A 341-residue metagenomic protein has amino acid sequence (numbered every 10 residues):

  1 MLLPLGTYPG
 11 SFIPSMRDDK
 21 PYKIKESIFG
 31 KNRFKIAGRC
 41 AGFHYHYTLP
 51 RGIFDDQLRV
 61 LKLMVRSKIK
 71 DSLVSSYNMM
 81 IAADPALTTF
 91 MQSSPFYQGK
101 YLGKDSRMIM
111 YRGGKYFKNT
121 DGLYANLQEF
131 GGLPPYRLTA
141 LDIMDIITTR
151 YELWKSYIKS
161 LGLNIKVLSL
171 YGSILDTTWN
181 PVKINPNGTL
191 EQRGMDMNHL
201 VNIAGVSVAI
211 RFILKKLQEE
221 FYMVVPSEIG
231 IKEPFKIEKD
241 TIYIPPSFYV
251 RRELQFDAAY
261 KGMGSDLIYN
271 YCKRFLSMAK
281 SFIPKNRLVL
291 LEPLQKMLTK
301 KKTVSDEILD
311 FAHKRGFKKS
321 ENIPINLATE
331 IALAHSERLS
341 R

Functional and structural regions predicted by a protein language model:
M1-D18: Active-site acidic/histidine clusters and adjacent loop/turn architecture that either coordinate catalytic ions
P4, L61-L63, L298, K302: Fungal eukaryote-biased detector of long internal structured cores
D19-G42: Acidic, His- and aromatic-enriched active-site or binding-groove loops in soluble protein domains that engage sugars
I36, D71, S93-R341: C-terminal accessory/tail domains of diverse enzymes
G38-L61, I184-M197: Glycine-rich, often proline-containing surface loops adjacent to acidic residues and nearby aromatics that form
L49-S75, F90-S94, V201: Inter-helical turn/loop segments and adjacent helix faces that build the functional surface of alpha-helical bundle
I81-T88, L214-Q218: A common structural junction motif
